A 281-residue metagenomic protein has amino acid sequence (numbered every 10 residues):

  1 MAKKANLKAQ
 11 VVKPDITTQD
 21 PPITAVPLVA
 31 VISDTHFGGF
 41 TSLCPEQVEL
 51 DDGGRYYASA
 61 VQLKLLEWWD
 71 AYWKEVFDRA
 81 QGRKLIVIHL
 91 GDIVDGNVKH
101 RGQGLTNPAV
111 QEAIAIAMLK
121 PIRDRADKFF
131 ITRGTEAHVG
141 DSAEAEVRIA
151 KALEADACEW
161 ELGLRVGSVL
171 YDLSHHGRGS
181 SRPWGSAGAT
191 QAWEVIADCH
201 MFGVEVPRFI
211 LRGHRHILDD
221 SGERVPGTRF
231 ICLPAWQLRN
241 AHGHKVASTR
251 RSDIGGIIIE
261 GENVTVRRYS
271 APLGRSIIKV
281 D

Functional and structural regions predicted by a protein language model:
M1-V110: N-terminal active-site segment of His-dependent metallophosphoesterases
M1-V12, T249, V264-R268, K279-D281: Non-catalytic terminal accessory segments
D20-A30, G163-D172, R224-T228: Beta-strand-turn-beta hairpins that frame and shape the catalytic cleft of phosphate-ester-processing enzymes
V29-V31, V87-H89, I131, D172 (+1 more regions): Residue-level marker for buried hydrophobic side chains located in beta-strands that build the well-ordered beta-sheet
S33-H36, G91-V94, G134-A137, H176-R178 (+2 more regions): Active-site metal-binding loops of divalent metal-dependent hydrolases
Y57, L66, V94-A157: Active-site neighborhood of divalent metal-dependent phosphoester bond hydrolases
E75-L85, A117-F130, V204-V206, G261-V264: A structural motif corresponding to the C-terminal end of an alpha-helix and its immediate exit/capping segment
L170-D172, G177-A271: Conserved beta-sheet core of the metallophosphoesterase superfamily
